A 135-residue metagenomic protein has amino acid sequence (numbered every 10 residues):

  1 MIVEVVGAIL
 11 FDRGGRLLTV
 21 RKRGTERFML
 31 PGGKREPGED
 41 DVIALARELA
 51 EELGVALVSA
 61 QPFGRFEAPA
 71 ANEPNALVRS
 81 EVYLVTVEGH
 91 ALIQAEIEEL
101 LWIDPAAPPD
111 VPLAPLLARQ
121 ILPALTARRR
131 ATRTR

Functional and structural regions predicted by a protein language model:
M1-L17, K34: Conserved N-terminal beta-strand and adjoining loop/helix that marks the start of the Nudix/MutT-like hydrolase domain
E4, G54-H90: Active-site segment of metal-dependent pyrophosphate-handling enzymes, primarily the Nudix hydrolase catalytic core
L10-F11, T19, L84-V85, W102: Conserved hydrophobic "DFG−1" position in protein kinase catalytic cores
R16, G89-I93: Short helix-loop capping/hinge motifs at secondary-structure junctions, enriched in acidic/polar residues
K22: Short loop/turn segments immediately following the C-termini of beta-strands
T25-E26: A short acidic/small-residue loop/turn micro-motif
L30-F63: The catalytic Nudix box helix
V82-L84, L92-T126: NUDIX/MutT-family hydrolases
